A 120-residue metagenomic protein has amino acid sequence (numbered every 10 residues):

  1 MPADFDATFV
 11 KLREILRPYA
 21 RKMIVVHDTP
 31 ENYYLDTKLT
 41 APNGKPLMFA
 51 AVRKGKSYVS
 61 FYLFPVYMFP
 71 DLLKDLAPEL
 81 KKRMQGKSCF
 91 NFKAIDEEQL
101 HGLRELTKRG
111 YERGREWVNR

Functional and structural regions predicted by a protein language model:
M1-R120: Charge-dense, helix-prone N-terminal extensions
